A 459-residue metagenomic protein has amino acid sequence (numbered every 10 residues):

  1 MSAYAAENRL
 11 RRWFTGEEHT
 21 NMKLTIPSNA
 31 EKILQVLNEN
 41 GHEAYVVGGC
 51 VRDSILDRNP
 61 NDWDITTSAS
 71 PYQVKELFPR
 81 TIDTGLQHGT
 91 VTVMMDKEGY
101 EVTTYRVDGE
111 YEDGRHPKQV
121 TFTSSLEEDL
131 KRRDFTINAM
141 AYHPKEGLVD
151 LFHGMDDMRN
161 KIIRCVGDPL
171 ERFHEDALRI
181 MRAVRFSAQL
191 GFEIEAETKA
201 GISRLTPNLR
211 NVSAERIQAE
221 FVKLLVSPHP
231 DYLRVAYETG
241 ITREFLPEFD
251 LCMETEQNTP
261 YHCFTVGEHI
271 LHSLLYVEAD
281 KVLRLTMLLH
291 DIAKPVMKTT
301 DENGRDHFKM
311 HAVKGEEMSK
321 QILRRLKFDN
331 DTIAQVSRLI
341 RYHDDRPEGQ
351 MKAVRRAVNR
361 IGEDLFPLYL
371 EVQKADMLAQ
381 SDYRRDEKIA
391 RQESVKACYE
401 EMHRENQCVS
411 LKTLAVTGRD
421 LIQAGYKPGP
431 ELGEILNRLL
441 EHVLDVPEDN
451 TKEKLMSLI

Functional and structural regions predicted by a protein language model:
S2-I459: Catalytic cores of the polymerase beta-like nucleotidyltransferase superfamily and closely associated nucleotide
